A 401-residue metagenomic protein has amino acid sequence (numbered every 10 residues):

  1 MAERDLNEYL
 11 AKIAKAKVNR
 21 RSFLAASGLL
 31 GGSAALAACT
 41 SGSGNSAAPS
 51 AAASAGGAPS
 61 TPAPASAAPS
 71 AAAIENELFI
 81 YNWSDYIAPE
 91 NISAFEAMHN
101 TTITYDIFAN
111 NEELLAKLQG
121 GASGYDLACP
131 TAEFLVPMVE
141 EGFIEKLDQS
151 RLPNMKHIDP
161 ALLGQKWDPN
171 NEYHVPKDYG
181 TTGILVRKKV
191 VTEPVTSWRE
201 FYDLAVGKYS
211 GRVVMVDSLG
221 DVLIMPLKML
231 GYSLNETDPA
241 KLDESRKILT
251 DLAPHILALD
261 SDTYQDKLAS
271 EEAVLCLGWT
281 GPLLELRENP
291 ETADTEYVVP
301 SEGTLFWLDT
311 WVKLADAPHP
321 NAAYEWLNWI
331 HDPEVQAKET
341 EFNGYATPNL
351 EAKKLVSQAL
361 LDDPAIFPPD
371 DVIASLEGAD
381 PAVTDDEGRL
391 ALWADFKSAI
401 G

Functional and structural regions predicted by a protein language model:
M1-V18, L29-L36: N-terminal secretory signal peptides
T40-P49: Bacterial lipoprotein signal-peptidase II cleavage site
A67, A71-P137: Early extracytoplasmic/lumenal segment of secretory-pathway proteins
Y81, Y86-P89, A128-E272: Extracytoplasmic ligand-binding site segments that recognize negatively charged/polar headgroups
L185-V190, K228-G231, W307-A322, L327 (+1 more regions): A bilobed periplasmic-binding-protein/Venus flytrap-type ligand-binding module shared by bacterial periplasmic
L242-D251, L257, E291-A315: Periplasmic-binding protein-like
D266, D370-G401: Conserved C-terminal helix/tail region of periplasmic/extracytoplasmic solute-binding proteins
L314-A374: Mature extracytoplasmic/periplasmic domains
